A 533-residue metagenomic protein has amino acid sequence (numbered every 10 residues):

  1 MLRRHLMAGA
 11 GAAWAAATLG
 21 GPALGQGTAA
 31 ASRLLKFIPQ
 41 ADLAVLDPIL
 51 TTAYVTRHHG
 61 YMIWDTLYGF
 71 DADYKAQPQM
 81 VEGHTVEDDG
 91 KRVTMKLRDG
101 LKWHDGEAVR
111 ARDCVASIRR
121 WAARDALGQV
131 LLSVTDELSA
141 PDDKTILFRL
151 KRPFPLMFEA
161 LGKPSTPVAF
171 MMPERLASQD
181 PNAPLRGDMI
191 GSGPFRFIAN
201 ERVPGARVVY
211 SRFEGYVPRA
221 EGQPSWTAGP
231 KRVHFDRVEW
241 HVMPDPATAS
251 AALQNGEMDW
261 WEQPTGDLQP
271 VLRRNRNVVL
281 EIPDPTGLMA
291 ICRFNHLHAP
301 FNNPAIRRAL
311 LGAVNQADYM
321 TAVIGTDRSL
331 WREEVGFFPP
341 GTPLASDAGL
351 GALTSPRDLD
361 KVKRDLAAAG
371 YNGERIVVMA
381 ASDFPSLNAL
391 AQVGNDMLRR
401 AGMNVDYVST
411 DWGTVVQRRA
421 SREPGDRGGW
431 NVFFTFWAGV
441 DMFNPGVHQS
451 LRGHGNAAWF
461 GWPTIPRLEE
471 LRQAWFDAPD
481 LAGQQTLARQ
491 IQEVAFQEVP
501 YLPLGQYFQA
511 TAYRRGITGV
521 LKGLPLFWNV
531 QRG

Functional and structural regions predicted by a protein language model:
I38-D88, A116-R119, I190, P503: N-terminal lobe/hinge region of extracytoplasmic solute-binding protein
K96, V130-V203: Surface-exposed binding/hinge segments that line and control ligand-binding clefts or catalytic entry sites
F195, S329-A368, S382-A389: Structural transition elements
P204-A206, D245-T248, P264, L359 (+3 more regions): Ligand/substrate-recognition segments at binding pockets and active sites
P218-V271, N404: Ligand-site clamp/hinge motif
L297, F301-T342, A389-L390, A495-P503: Periplasmic-binding protein-like
S355, D406-Q417, G446-R515: Extracytoplasmic/peripheral linker and loop segments enriched in polar/acidic and small residues with frequent Thr/Pro
T511-G533: Long beta-strand-rich cores associated with HINT superfamily self-processing modules
